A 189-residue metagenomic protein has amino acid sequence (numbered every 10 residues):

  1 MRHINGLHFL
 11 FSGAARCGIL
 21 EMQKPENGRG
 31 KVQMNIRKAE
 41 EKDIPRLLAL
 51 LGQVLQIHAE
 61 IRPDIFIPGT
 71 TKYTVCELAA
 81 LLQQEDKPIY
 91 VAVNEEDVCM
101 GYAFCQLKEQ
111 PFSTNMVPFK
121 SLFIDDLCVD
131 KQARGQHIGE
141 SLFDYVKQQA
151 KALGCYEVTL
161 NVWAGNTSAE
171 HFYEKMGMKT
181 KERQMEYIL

Functional and structural regions predicted by a protein language model:
N35-L50: A short beta-loop-alpha structural element at the N-terminal edge of CoA-dependent acyl/N-acetyltransferase catalytic
Q56-L78: Conserved GNAT-fold acetyl-CoA-binding loop/helix
C76-V91, F123: A short helix-loop-beta-strand connector motif used in the catalytic cores of GNAT acetyltransferases and, in some
V91, V98-L107, C128: Conserved beta-strand in the GNAT
D126-V129, G135-Q148, K175: Conserved acetyl-CoA-binding loop-helix of GNAT-fold acetyltransferases
E140, D144, A152, A164-E182: Conserved active-site alpha-helix within GNAT-family acetyltransferase domains
K151-N161: Conserved GNAT acetyl-CoA-binding A-motif
T159-A169, E186-L189: Conserved beta-strand-loop-alpha-helix junction that forms the acyl-donor binding cleft
